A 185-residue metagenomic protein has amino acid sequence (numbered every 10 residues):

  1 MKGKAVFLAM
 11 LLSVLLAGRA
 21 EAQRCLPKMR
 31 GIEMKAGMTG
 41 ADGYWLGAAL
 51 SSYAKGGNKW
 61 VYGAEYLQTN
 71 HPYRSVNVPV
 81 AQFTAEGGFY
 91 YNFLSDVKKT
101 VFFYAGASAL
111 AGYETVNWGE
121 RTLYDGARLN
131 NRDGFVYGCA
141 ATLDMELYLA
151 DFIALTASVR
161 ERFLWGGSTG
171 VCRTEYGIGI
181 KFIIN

Functional and structural regions predicted by a protein language model:
M1-K28: Cleavable N-terminal export/targeting peptides
R24-I32, G56-W60, K99-A105, F135 (+2 more regions): Outer-envelope beta-barrel architecture signal
R30-M34, N70-P72, Y124-L129, R160-F163: Extracytoplasmic loops and strand-loop junctions of Gram-negative outer membrane beta-barrel proteins
E33-G47, Y73-N77, L164-R173: Solvent-exposed loop/turn segments connecting transmembrane beta-strands in outer-membrane beta-barrel proteins
M34, L46-L50, A85-F89, A141-L143 (+1 more regions): Membrane-embedded beta-strands of outer-membrane beta-barrel proteins, especially the hydrophobic/small aromatic
G40-D42, P79-F83, K99, N131-Y137 (+1 more regions): Short sequence motifs at beta-strands and strand-loop junctions characteristic of Gram-negative outer-membrane
S52-D125, I153, F182-N185: Gram-negative (and chloroplast) outer-membrane scaffold detector with strong preference for beta-barrel transmembrane
C172-N185: Outer-membrane beta-barrel "beta-signal"
